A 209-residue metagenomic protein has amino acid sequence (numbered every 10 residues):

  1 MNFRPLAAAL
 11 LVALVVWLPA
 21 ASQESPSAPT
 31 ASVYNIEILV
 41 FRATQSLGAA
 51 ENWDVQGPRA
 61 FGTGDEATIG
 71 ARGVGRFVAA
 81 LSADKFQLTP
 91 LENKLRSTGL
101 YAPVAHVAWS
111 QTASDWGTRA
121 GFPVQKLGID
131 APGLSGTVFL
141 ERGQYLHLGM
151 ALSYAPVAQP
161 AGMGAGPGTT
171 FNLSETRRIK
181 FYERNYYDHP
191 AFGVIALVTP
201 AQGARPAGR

Functional and structural regions predicted by a protein language model:
M1-A8: Bacterial N-terminal signal peptides that target proteins for export
N2, V16, A21-S22: A non-catalytic, helix-rich entry segment at domain boundaries
A8-V16: Bacterial N-terminal signal peptides
Q23-R178, Y182-N185: Extended, low-hydrophobicity segments enriched in charged/polar residues
N172-R209: C-terminal partner/receptor-binding element of secreted or periplasmic proteins
